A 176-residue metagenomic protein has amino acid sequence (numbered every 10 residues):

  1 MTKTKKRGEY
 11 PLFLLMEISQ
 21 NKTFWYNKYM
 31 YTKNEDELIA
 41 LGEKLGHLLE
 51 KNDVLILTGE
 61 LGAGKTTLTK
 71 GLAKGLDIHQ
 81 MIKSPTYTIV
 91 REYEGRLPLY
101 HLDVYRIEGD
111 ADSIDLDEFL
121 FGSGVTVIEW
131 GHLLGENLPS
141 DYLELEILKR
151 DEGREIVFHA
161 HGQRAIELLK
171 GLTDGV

Functional and structural regions predicted by a protein language model:
K3-L15: Positively charged N-terminal leader segments that act as targeting/secretion signals
N27-G42: N-terminal pre-Walker A segment at the start of P-loop NTPase domains
G62: Walker A (P-loop) phosphate-binding loop of P-loop NTPases
K65: Conserved lysine of the Walker
K74, E118-V176: Short phosphate-coordinating micro-motif centered on Lys-Gly-acidic
I78-Y93: Short beta-strand-centered segment that lines the nucleotide-binding/catalytic pocket of NTP-utilizing
E92-H132: Conserved nucleotide-sensing/catalytic segment adjacent to the nucleotide-binding pocket in NTP-handling enzymes
